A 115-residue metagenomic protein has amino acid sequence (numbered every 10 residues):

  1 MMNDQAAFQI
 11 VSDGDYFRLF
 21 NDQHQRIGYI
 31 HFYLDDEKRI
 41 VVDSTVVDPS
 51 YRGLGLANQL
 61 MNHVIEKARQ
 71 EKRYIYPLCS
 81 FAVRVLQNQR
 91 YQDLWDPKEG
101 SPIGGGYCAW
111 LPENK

Functional and structural regions predicted by a protein language model:
M1-M2, M61: Detector for methionine-enriched segments
M2-Y29, L34, R39, E66-Y76 (+1 more regions): Terminal substrate-recognition subdomain of acyl/acetyltransferases
T45-R52: A short, internal acetyl-CoA/4′-phosphopantetheine-binding micro-motif in the GNAT/acyltransferase core
G53-E66: Conserved acetyl-CoA-binding loop-helix of GNAT-fold acetyltransferases
